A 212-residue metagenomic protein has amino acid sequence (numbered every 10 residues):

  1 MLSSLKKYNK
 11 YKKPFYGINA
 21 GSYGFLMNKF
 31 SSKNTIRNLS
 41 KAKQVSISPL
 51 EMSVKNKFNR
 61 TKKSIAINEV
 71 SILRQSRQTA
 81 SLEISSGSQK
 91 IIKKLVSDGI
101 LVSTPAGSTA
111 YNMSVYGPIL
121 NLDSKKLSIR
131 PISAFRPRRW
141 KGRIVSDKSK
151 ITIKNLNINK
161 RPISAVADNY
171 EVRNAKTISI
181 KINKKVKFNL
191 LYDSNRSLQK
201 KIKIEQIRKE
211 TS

Functional and structural regions predicted by a protein language model:
M1-L2, N174: Short, well-ordered alpha-helical microsegments
S3-K7: A short acidic, amphipathic alpha-helical/loop segment
Y11-K13: A short helix->loop->beta-strand "cap" motif at the edges of active sites that frequently abuts
G21-G99: Catalytic core of DAGKc-family lipid kinases
S64, I72-L73, R77, G87-I91 (+1 more regions): ATP/nucleoside-binding phosphotransfer catalytic cores, i.e., glycine-rich phosphate-binding loops
I84, G107, A165: Short aromatic-centered micro-motifs
K94, L101-R138: Gly/Ser/Thr-rich active-site loops/lids in small-molecule metabolic enzymes that frequently grip phosphoryl groups
